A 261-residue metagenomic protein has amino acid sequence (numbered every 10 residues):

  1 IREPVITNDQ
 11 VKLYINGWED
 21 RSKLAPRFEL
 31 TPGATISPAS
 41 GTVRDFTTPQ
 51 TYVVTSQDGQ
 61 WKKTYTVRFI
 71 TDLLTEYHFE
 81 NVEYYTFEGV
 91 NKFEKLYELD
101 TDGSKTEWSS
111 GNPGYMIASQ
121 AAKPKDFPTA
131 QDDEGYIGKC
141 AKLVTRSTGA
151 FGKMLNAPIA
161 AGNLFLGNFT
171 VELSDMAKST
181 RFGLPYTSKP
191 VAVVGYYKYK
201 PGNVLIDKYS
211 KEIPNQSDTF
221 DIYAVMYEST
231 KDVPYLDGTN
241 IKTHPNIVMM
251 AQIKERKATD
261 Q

Functional and structural regions predicted by a protein language model:
I1-Y77: Beta-rich interaction/scaffold domains
I70-Y115: Extracellular carbohydrate-recognition regions
F79, T180-N215: Extra-cytoplasmic beta-strand recognition segments
Q131-F151: Short carbohydrate-recognition loop motifs
T145, Y197-Y199, M226-E228: Short beta-strand segments enriched in hydrophobic/aromatic residues within well-folded beta-rich domains
I159-D175, T180-V193: Extracellular/lumenal carbohydrate-interaction signature centered on repeated Trp-anchored short motifs
S210-D237: Extended low-complexity, serine/threonine- and proline-enriched intrinsically disordered segments
K231-Q261: Extracellular carbohydrate recognition and processing domains and analogous Trp-centered ligand-binding platforms
